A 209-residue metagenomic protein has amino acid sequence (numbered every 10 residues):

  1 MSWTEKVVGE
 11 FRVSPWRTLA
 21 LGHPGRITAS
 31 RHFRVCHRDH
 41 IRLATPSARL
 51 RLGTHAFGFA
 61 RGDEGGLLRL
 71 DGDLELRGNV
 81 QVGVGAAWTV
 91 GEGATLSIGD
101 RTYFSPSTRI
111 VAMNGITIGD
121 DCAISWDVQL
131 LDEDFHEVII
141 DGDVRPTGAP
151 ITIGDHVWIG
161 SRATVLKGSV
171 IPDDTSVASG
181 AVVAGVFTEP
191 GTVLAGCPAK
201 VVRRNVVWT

Functional and structural regions predicted by a protein language model:
M1-L131, G154-H156, A163, D173 (+2 more regions): Domain-scale signature associated with acetyltransferase and cell-envelope carbohydrate enzymes
A60-E64, H136-G142: Short, flexible, glycine-rich and Lys/Arg-enriched loop motifs at helix boundaries that contact anionic partners
N114, K167, G185: Conserved coupling/switch loop of ABC ATPases
D134, D141-D143, S169, F187 (+1 more regions): Conserved catalytic-core motifs of eukaryotic protein kinase domains, centered on the activation segment
F135-H136, A181-V182, T188-E189: Flexible glycine-rich beta->alpha loop in the catalytic core of nucleotide-sugar glycosyltransferases
D143-G154: Glycine-rich NAD(P)-binding loop of Rossmann-like domains
I151, G168-S169, G191: A short, glycine- and basic residue-enriched loop/turn that sits immediately adjacent to a domain's principal
G154, I171-P172, S176-V182: A generic "structured core" feature
